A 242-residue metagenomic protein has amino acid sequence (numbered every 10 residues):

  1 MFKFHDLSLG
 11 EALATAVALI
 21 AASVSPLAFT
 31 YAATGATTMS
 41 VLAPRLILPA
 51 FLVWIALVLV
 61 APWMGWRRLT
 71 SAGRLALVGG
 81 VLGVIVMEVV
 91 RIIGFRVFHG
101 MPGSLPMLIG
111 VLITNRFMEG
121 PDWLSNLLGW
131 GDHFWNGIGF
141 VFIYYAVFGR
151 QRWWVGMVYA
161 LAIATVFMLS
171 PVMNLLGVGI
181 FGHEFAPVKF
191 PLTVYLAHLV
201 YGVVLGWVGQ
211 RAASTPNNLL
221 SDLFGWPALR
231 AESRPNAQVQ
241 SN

Functional and structural regions predicted by a protein language model:
A21-A32, V84-V89, A160-P171: Aromatic-anchored segments of alpha-helical transmembrane domains
P26-T38, N174-F181: Juxtamembrane "helix-exit" motif on the non-cytosolic side of transmembrane helices
L48-A61, G139-F142, Y195-R211: Hydrophobic cores of alpha-helical transmembrane segments in multi-pass inner/ER membrane proteins, independent
A72-F95: N-terminal signal-anchor transmembrane alpha helix
V97, S170-Y195: Interfacial helix-loop-helix junctions of multi-pass membrane proteins
V97-D122: Membrane-interface interhelical connector segments
I138, F148-V166, D222: Internal alpha-helical transmembrane segments of multi-pass membrane proteins
P216-N242: Short, highly charged, low-complexity non-transmembrane loops/tails of multi-pass membrane proteins
